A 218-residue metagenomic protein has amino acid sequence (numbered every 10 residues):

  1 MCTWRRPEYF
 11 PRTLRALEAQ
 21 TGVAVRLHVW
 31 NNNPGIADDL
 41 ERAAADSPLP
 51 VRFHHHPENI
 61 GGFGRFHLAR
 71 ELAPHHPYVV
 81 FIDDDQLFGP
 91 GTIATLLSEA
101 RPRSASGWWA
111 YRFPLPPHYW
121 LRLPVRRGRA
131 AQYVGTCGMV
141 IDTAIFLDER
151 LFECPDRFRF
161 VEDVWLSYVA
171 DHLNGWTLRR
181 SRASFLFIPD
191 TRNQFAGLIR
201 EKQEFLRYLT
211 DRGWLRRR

Functional and structural regions predicted by a protein language model:
M1-R12, N33: Active-site beta-to-alpha loop of glycosyltransferases that engages the nucleotide-sugar donor
Y9-T13, E153-R218: C-terminal catalytic/acceptor-binding lobe
R15-R26: Short, acidic, metal-binding catalytic loop of nucleotide-sugar glycosyltransferases
N31-R42: A conserved acidic beta->alpha catalytic loop
D46-I60: Conserved donor nucleotide-binding strand/loop of the catalytic core
P57-G64, R159-F160: A short, glycine-/small-residue-rich helix N-cap motif at loop->alpha-helix starts within glycosyltransferase
F66-Y78: Active-site nucleotide-sugar/metal-binding loop of Leloir-type enzymes
I82, L87-P155: Conserved catalytic core of nucleotide-sugar-dependent glycosyltransferases
